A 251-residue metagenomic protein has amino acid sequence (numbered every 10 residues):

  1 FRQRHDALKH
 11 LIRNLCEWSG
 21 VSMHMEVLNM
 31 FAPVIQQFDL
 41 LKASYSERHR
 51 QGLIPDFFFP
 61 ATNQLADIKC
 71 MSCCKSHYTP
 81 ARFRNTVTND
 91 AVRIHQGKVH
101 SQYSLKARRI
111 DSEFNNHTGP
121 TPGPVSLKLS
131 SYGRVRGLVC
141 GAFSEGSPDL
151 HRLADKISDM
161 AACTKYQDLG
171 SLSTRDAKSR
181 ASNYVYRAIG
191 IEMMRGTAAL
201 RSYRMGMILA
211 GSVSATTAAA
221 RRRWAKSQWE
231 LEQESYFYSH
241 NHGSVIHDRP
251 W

Functional and structural regions predicted by a protein language model:
F1-L41: Acidic-basic catalytic patches of nuclease active cores, encompassing PD-(D/E)XK and other metal-cofactor nuclease
N14, N29, V34-P55, A61-Q64 (+1 more regions): Non-catalytic C-terminal interaction segments of nucleic acid-processing enzymes
